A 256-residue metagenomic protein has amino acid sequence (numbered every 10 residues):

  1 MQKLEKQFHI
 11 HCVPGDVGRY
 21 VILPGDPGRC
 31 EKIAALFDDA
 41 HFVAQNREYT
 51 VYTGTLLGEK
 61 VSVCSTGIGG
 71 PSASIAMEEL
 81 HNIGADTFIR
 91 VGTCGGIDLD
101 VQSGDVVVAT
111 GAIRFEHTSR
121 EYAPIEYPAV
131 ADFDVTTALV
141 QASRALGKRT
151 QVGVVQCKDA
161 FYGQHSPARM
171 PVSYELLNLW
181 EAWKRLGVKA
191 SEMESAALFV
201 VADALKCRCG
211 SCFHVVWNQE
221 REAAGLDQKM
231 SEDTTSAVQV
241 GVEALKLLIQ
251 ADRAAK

Functional and structural regions predicted by a protein language model:
M1-A138, A142: Metabolite-binding pocket within alpha/beta catalytic cores that recognizes anionic/polar moieties
P27, G95, Q156-Y162, A197 (+2 more regions): Glycine-rich beta-alpha junction loops
A40-Q45, G147-V154, Q250-K256: Flexible, glycine/charged-enriched surface loops at secondary-structure junctions
D86-T87, K189, R208: Short acidic/polar active-site loop segments enriched in Thr and Asp
V130-G187: Active-site rim beta-loop-alpha module in soluble metabolic enzymes
A138-L146, V201, V240-A251: Generic non-transmembrane alpha-helical segments
A196-M230: Zn-dependent metallopeptidase/amidohydrolase metal-coordination segment
Q219-K256: His/Asp/Glu-rich mid-to-C-terminal helical/loop segments that flank catalytic regions of hydrolases
